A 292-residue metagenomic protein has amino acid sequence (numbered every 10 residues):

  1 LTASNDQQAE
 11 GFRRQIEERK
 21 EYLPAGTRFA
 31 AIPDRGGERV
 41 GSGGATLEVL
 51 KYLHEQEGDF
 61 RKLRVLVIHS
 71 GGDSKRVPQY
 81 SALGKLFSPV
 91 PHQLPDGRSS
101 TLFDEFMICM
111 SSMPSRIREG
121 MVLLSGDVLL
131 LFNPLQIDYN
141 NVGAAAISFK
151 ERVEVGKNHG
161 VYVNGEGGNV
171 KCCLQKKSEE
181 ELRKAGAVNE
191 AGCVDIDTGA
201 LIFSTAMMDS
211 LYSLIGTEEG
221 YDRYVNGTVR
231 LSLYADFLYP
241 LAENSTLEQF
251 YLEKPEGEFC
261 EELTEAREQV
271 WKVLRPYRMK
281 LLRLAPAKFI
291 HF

Functional and structural regions predicted by a protein language model:
L1-F292: Unchanged
